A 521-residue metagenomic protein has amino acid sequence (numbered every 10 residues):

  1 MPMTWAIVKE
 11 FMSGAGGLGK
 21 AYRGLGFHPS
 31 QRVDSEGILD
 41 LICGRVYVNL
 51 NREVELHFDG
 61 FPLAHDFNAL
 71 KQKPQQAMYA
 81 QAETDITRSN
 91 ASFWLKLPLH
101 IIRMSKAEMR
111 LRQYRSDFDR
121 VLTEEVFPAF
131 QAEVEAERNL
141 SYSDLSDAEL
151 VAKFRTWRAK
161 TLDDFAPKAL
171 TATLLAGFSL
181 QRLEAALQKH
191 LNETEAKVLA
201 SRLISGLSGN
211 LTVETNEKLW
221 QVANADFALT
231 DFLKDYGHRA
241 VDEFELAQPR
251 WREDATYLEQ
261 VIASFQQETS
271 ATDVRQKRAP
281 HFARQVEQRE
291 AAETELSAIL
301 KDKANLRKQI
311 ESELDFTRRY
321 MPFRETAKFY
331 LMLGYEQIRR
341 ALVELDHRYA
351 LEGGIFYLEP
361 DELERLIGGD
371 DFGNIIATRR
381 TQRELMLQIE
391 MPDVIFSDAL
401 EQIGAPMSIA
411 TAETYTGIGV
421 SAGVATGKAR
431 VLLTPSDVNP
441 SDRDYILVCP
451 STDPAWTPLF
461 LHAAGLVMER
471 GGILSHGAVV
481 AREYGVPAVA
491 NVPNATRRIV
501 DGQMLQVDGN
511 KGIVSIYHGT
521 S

Functional and structural regions predicted by a protein language model:
M1-T414, I418: Contiguous hydrophobic, helix-prone segments at protein termini that mediate membrane targeting/anchoring
G19-A21, E55, A412-T414, I418 (+5 more regions): Short, flexible coil/turn micro-motifs enriched in small/turn-prone residues
G44, R52, D242, E352-G354 (+4 more regions): Generic structural motif recognizing short loop/turn segments at the entrances and edges of beta-strands
A69-Q72, Q76, P98-I101, V424 (+3 more regions): Non-catalytic helical/linker scaffolds that mediate oligomerization, partner binding, and domain coupling around large
P406-S436: Short, conserved active-site entrance elements at the starts or edges of catalytic domains
A429-Y445, P450-S521: Acidic, glycine-rich flexible loop/linker segments
